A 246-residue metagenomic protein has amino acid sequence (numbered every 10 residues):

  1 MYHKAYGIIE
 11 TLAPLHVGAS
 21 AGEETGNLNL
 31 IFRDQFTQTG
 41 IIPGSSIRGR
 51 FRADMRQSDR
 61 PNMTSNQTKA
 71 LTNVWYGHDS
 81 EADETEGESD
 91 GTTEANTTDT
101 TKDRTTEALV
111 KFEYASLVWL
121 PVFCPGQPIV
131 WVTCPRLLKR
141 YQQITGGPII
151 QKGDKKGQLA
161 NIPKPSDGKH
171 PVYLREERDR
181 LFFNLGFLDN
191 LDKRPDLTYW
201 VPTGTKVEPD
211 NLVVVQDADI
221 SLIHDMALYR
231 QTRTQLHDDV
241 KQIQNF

Functional and structural regions predicted by a protein language model:
M1-F246: Basic, Gly/Ser/Thr-rich N-terminal segments that form RNA-phosphate-binding interfaces in CRISPR RAMP
